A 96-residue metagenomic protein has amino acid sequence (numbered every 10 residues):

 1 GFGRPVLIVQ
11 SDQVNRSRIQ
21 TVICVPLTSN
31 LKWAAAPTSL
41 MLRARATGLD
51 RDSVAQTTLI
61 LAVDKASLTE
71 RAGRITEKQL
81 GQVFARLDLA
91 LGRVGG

Functional and structural regions predicted by a protein language model:
G1-G96: Conserved functional hotspots at enzyme active or ligand-binding sites that engage polyanionic ligands
